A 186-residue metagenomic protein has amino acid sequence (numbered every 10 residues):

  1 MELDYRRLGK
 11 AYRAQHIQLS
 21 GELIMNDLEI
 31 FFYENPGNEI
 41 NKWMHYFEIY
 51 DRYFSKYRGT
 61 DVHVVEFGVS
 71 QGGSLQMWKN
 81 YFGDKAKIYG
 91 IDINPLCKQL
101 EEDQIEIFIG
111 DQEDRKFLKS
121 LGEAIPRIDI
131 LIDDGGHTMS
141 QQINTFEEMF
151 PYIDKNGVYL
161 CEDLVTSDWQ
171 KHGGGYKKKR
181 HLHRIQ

Functional and structural regions predicted by a protein language model:
M1-I132, G136-C161, V165-Q186: A short alpha-helical cap/connector motif
